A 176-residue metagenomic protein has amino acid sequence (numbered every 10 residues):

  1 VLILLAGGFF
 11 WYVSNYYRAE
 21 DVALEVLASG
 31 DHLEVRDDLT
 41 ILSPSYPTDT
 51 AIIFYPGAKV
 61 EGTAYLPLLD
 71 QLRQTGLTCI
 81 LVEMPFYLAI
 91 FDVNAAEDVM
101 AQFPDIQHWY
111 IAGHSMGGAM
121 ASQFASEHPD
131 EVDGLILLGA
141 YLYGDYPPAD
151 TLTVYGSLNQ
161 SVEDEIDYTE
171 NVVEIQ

Functional and structural regions predicted by a protein language model:
V1-W11: Hydrophobic membrane-insertion alpha-helices, especially the h-region of bacterial N-terminal signal peptides
V13-A28: Ser/Thr/Pro/Gly-rich low-complexity linker/stalk segments immediately outside membranes or between
H32-D49, M100-D105: Short beta-strand-to-loop junctions in surface cap/lid or active-site-entrance loops
P47, K59-P67, C79: Serine-hydrolase catalytic-loop signature spanning alpha/beta hydrolases and amidase-signature enzymes
D49-G57: Short beta-strand element of the alpha/beta-hydrolase
L69-A89: Conserved alpha/beta-hydrolase
A112-A121: Gly/Ala-rich beta-loop-alpha elbow adjacent to hydrolase catalytic centers
D133-Q176: The feature captures the conserved acid-bearing segment of alpha/beta-hydrolase catalytic domains
